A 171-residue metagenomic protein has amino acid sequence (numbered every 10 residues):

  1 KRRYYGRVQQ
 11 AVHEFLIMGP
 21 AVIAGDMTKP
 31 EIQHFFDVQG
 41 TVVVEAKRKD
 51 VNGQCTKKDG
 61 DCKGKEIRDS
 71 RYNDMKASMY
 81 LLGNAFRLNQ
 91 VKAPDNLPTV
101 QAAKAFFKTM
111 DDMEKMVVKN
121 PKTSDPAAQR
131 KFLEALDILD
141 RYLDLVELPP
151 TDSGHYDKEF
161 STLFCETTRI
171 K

Functional and structural regions predicted by a protein language model:
K1-K171: Mature extracytoplasmic or organellar-lumen-exposed domains after removal of signal/transit peptides
